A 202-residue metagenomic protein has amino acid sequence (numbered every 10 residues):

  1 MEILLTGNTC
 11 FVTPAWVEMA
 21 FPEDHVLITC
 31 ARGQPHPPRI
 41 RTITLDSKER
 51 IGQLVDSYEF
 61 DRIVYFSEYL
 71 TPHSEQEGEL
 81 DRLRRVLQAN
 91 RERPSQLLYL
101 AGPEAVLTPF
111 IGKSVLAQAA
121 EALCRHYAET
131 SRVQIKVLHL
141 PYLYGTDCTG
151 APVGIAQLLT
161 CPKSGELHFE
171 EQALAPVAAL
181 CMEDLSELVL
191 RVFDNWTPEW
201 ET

Functional and structural regions predicted by a protein language model:
E2-E23: N-terminal Rossmann NAD(P)H-binding glycine-rich loop of SDR-like oxidoreductase domains
P22-L27, V133: A generic structural motif
T29-Q34: N-terminal Rossmann-fold cofactor-binding loop
I40-D61: Conserved Rossmann-fold cofactor-binding substructure of NAD(P)-dependent oxidoreductases
E59-V64, Y69, G78-A117, K136: Conserved Rossmann-fold NAD(P)-dependent oxidoreductase catalytic core, especially the SDR/UDP-sugar
Q76-E77, P109-E121, C148-V153, A178-A179: Short-chain dehydrogenase/reductase
R125-P176, M182, L190: NAD(P)-dependent short-chain dehydrogenase/reductase
S186-T202: Mid/C-terminal beta-alpha module of Rossmann-like enzyme folds, strongest in SDR-family dehydrogenases/epimerases
